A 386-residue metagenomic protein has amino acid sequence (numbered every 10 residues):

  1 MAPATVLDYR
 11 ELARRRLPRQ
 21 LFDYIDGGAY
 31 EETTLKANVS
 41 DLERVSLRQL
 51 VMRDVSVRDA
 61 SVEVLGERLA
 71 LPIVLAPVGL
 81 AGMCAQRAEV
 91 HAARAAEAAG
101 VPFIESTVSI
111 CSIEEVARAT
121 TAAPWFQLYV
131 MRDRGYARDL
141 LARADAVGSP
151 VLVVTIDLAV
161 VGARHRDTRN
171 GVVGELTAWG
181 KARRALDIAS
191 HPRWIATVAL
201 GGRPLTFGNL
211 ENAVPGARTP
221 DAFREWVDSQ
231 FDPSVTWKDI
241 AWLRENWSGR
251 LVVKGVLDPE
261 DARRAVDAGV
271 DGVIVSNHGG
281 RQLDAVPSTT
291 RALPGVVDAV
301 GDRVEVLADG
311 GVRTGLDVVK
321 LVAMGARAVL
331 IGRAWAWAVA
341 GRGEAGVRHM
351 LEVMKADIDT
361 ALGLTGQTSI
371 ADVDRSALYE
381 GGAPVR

Functional and structural regions predicted by a protein language model:
M1-E43, S288-R386: Alpha/beta catalytic cores of nucleotide-metabolism and tRNA/nucleoside-modifying enzymes
M1-G66, E175-V235, A371-R386: An N-cap/entry alpha-helix motif that binds or orients negatively charged groups
G28, S106, V154, K254-G255 (+1 more regions): Active-site-adjacent beta-strand anchor residues
S46, S61-E63, P72-A76, P102-I104 (+2 more regions): Short, conserved beta-strand segments within well-ordered enzyme catalytic domains that often line or immediately flank
G66-L69, D267: Glycine-rich phosphate/diphosphate-binding loops that line cofactor/substrate pockets in enzymes
A70-V108, I113: Glycine-rich active-site/cofactor-binding loop and its immediate structural neighborhood
L80, R94, E115, A119 (+3 more regions): Alpha/beta enzyme core
E97-A119, A123-A137: A gly/proline- and charged-residue-enriched helix-loop-helix capping module
